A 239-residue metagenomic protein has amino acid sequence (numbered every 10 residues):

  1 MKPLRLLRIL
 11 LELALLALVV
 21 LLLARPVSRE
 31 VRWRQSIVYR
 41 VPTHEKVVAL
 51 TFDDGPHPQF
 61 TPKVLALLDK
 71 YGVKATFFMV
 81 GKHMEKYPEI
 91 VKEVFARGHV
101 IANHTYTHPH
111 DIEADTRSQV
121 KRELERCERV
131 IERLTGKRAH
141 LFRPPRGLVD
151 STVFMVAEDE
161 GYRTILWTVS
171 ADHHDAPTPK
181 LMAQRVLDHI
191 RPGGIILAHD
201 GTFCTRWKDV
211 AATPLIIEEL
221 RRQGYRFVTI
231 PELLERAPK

Functional and structural regions predicted by a protein language model:
M1-L50, A66-T76, D188, P192-K239: Terminal accessory/targeting
P26-E113, E123-V130, A139, E235: Active-site beta->alpha N-cap acidic-glycine motif
F52, M79-G81, N103-T105, P144-R146 (+3 more regions): A cross-domain feature marking catalytic cores of carbohydrate-active enzymes and several ubiquitous metabolic/repair
G55-Q59, M79-Y87, D111-S118, R143-V149 (+2 more regions): Acidic-and-aromatic substrate-binding clefts and catalytic sites of carbohydrate-active enzymes
Q59, K63, K86-E89, Q119-R122 (+5 more regions): Extracytoplasmic/secreted proteins, especially bacterial periplasmic and envelope-associated proteins
L65-T76, V100, R117-L148, M155-D159 (+3 more regions): CE4/NodB-like, metal-dependent polysaccharide N-deacetylase domain that modifies extracellular/periplasmic N-acetylated
L148, F154-I190, Y225-R236: His/Asp/Glu-enriched short active-site or ligand-binding loop at hydrolase and phosphoryl-transfer sites
